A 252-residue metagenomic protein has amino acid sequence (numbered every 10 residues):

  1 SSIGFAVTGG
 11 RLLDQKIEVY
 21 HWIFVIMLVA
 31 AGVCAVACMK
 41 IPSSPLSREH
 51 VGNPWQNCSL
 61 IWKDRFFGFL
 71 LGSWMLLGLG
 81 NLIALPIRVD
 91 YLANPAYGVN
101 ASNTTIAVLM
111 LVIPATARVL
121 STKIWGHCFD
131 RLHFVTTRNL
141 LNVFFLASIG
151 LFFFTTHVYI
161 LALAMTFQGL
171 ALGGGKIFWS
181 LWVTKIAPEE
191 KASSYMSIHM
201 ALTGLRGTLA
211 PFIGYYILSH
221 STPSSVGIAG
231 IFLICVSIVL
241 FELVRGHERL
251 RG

Functional and structural regions predicted by a protein language model:
R11-V29, L218-I234: A membrane-interface helix-boundary motif in multi-pass transporters
L13, L120-H133, L218: Helix-to-loop junctions at the C-terminal end of transmembrane segments in multipass secondary transporters
L28-S47, L240-R245: C-terminal membrane-cytosol helix-exit motif in multi-pass small-molecule transporters
S43-G72: Juxtamembrane intracellular "pre-TM" segments in multi-pass secondary transporters
P86-T105: Short amphipathic helix-loop junctions that connect adjacent transmembrane helices in Major Facilitator Superfamily/SLC
T104, E189-H199: Loop-to-transmembrane helix entry/capping segments in MFS-fold secondary transporters and related SLC/MFSD carriers
T136-L151, I231: Structural signature of the two symmetry-related core transmembrane helices
G174-A187: Intracellular juxtamembrane helix-capping segments at the cytosolic ends of symmetry-related transmembrane helices
